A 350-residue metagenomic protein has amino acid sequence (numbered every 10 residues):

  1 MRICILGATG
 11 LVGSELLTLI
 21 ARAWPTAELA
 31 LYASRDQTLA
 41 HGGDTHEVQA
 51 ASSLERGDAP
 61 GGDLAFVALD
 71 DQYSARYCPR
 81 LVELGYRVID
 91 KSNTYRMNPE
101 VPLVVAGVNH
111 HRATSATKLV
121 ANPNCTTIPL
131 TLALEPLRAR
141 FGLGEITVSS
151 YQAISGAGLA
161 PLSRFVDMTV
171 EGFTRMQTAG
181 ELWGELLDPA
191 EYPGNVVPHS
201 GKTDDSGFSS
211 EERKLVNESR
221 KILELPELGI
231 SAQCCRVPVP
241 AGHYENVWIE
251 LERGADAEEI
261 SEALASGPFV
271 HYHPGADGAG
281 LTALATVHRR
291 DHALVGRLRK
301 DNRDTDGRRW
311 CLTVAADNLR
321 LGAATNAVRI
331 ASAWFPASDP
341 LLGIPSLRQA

Functional and structural regions predicted by a protein language model:
M1-Y192, G229, A293-L294, L298-D306 (+3 more regions): N-terminal Rossmann-like NAD(P) cofactor-binding subdomain of oxidoreductases, focused on the glycine-rich
A65, I154-A350: Charged docking surfaces used in two-component/phosphorelay signaling
